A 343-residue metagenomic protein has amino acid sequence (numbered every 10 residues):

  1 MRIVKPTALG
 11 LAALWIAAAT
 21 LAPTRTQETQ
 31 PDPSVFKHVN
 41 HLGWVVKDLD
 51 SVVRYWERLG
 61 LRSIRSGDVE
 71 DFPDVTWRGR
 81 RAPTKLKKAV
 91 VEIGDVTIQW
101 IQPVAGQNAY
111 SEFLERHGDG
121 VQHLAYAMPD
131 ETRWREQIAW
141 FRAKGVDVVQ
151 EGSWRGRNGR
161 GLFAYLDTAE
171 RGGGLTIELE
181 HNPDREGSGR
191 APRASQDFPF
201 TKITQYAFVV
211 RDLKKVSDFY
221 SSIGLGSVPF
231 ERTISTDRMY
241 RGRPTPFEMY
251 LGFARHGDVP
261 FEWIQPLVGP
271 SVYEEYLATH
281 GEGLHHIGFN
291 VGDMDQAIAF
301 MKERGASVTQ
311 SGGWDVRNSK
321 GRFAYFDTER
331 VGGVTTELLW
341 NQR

Functional and structural regions predicted by a protein language model:
M1-L11: Bacterial N-terminal signal peptides that target proteins for export
G10-A19: Bacterial N-terminal signal peptides
T26-D50, G120-Y126, D184-S217, E282-F289 (+1 more regions): N-terminal beta-strand motif that seeds the catalytic metal site of vicinal oxygen chelate
T29-P33, V90, Q99-Q102, R135-P199 (+3 more regions): Vicinal oxygen chelate
V39-V46, W56, L86-I101, G120-A125 (+6 more regions): Short, structured motif recognition centered on aromatic/hydrophobic residues
V52-W56, F141, V216-S221, M301: Conserved active-site tyrosine of GNAT-family acetyltransferases
G67-K85, G106-Q122, V149-F163, R232-P246 (+2 more regions): A cross-kingdom feature marking solvent-exposed beta-strand/loop segments within repeated, beta-rich binding/scaffold
V104-R142, Y273-K302: Long, charged/polar, surface-exposed segments that mediate recognition or autoinhibition
